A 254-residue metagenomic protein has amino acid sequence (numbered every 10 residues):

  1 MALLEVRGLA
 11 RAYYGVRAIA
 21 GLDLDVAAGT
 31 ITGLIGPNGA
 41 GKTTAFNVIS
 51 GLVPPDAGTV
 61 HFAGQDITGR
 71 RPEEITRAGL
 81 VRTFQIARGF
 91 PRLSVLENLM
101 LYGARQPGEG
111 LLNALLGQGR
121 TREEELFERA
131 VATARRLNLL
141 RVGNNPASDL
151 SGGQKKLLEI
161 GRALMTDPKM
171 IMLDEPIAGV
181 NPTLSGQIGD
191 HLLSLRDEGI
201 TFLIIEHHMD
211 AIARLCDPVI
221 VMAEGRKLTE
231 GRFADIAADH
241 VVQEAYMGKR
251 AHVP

Functional and structural regions predicted by a protein language model:
A2-P254: Glycine-rich phosphate-binding loops of nucleotide-dependent enzymes
